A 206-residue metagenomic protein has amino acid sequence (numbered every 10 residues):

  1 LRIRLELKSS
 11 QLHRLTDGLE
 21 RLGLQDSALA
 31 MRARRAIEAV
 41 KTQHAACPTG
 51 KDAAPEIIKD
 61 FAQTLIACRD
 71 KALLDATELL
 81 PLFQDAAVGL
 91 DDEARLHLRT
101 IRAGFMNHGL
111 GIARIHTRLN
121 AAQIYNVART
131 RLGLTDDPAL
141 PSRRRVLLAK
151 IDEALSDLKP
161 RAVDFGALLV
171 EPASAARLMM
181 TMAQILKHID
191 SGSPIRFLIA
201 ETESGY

Functional and structural regions predicted by a protein language model:
L1-R2: Nucleic acid-processing catalytic cores of prokaryotic defense/repair systems
L7, I112, E201-E203: Short, flexible loop/turn elements at secondary-structure junctions
S10-H188: Extended, charge-enriched "interface" segments that sit outside catalytic cores
R118-A121, R196-S204: Conserved short loop/turn motifs at secondary-structure junctions
I189-R196: Short, surface-exposed connector motifs at secondary-structure boundaries
